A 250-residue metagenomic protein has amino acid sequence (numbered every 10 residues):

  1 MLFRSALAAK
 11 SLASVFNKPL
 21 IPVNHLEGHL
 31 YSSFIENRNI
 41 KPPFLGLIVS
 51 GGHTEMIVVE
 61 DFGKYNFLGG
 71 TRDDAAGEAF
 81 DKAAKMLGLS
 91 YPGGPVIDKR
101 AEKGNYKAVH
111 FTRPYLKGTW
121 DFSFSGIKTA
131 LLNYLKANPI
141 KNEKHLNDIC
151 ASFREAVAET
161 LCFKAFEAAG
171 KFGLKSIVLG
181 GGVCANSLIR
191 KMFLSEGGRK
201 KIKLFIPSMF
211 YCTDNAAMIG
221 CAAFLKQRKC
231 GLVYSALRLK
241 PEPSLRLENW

Functional and structural regions predicted by a protein language model:
M1-L2: Short, small-residue-biased leader/transition segments that mark boundaries at the very start of proteins
A8-V23, K200: Nucleotide and nucleotide-moiety/phosphate-recognizing core
P22-V23, L194-I219: Conserved phosphate-binding/catalytic loops in two-lobed NTP-binding clefts
V23-L45, A222: Conserved phosphate-binding catalytic cores of ATP/NTP-utilizing and phosphoryl-transfer enzymes
N24-E27, R38, D61-N105, K128-T129 (+1 more regions): Glycine-rich phosphate-binding loop plus the immediately following alpha-helix
H29-Y31, P207-E248: Glycine-rich phosphate-binding/hydrolytic loop that grips phosphoryl groups
G46-I48, T54-V58: Short beta-strand scaffold segments in enzyme catalytic cores
K99-I177, N186-K200, F224-V233, R246-W250: A contiguous, well-structured pocket-lining segment that forms one wall/lid of small-molecule binding clefts in soluble
